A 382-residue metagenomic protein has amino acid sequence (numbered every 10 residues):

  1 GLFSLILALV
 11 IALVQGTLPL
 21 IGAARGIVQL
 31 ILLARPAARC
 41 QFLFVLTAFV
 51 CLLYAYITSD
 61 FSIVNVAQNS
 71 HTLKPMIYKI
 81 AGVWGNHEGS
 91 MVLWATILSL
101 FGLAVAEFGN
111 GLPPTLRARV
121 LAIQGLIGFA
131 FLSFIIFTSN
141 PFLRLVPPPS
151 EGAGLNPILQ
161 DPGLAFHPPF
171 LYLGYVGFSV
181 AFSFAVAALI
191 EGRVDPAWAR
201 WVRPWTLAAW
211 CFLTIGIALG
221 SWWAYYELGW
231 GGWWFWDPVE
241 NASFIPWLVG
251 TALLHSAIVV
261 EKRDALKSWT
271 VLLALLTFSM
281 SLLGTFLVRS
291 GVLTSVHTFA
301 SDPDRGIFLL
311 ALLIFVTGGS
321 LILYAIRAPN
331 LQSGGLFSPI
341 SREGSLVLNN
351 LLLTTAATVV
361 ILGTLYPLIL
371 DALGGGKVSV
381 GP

Functional and structural regions predicted by a protein language model:
G1-P382: Polytopic transmembrane helical bundles with strong interfacial aromatic enrichment
